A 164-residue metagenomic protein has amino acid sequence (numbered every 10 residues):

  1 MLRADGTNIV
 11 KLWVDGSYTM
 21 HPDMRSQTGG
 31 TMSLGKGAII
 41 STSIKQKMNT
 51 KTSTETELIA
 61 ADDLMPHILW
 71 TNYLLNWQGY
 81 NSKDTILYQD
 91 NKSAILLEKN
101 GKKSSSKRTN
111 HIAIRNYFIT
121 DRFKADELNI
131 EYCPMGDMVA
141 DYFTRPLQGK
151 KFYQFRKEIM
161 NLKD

Functional and structural regions predicted by a protein language model:
M1, W13, S33, Y88 (+1 more regions): Beta-strand cores of modular interaction/reader domains in eukaryotic scaffold and signaling proteins, especially PDZ
M1, Y18-M20, L74-L75: Generic recognition of flexible, low-complexity loop/linker segments
M1-V14, Y80: Structured nucleic-acid-interacting core domains from mobile-element enzymes and related host factors, especially RNase
N8-I9, I44-D164: RNase H-like nuclease module associated with reverse transcription
K11-T56: RNase H-like nuclease fold core
